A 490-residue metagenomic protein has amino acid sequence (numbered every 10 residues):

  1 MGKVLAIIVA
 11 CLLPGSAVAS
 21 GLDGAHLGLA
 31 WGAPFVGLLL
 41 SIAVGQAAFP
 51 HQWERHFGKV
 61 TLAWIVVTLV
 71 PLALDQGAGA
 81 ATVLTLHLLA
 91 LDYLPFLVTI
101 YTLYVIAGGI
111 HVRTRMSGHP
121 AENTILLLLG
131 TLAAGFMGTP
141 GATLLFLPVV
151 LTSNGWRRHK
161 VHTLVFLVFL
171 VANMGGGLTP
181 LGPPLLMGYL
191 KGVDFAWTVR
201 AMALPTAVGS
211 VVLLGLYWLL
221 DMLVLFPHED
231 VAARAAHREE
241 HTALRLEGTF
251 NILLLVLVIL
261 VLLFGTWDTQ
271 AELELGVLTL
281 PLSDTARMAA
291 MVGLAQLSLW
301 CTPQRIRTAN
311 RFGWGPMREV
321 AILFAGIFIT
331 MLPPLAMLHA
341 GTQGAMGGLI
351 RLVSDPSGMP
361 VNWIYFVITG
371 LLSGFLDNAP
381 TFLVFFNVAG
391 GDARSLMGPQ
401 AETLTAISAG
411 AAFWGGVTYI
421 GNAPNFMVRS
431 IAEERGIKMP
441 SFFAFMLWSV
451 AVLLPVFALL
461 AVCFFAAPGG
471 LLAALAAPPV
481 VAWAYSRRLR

Functional and structural regions predicted by a protein language model:
M1-A19: N-terminal secretory/membrane targeting signals
A17-S20, P50-H51, L69-D92, Y101-G118 (+3 more regions): Transmembrane alpha-helix boundary signature
S20-W31, Q52-V60, A81-L94, F195-P205 (+5 more regions): Interfacial loop-to-helix junctions that mark the boundaries of transmembrane helices in multi-pass membrane
A30-I42, R55-L72, Y93-T102, L145 (+4 more regions): Hydrophobic mid-bilayer segments of alpha-helices in multi-pass membrane transport proteins, especially secondary
Q52, H159, L178, G188 (+2 more regions): Juxtamembrane and boundary regions of transmembrane helices in multi-pass small-molecule transporters and channels
P71-A73, A134, L144-H159, T163-V165 (+5 more regions): Membrane-interfacial helix-loop connectors
H87-T99, W197-L216, V277-V292, Y365-I368 (+2 more regions): Alpha-helical transmembrane segments
L255-V384: Transmembrane helical segments that form the transport core of multi-pass membrane transport proteins
